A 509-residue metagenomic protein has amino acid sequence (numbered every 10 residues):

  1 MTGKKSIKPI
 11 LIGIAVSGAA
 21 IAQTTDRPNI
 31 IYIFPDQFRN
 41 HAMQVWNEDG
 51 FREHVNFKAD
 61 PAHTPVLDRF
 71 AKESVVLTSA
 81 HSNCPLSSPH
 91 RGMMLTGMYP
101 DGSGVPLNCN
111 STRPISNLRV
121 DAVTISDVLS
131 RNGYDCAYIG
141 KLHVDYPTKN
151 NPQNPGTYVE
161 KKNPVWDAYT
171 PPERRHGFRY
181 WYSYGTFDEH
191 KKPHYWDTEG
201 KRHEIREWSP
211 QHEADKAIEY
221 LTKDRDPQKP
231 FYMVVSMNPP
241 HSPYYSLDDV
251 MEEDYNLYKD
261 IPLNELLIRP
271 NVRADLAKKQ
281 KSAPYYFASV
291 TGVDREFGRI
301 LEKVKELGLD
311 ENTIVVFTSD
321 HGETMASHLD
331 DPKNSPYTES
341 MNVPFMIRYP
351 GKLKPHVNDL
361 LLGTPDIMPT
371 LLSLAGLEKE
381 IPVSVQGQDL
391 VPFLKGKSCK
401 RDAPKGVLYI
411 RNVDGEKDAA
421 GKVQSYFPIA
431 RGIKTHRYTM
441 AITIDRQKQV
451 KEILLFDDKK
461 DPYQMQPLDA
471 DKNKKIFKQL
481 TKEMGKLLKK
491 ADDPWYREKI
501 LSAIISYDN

Functional and structural regions predicted by a protein language model:
M1-P9: Positively charged n-region of N-terminal signal peptides that target proteins for export
T2, G18-T443, K451, Y463-K482 (+1 more regions): Formylglycine-dependent sulfatase
P9-G18: Bacterial N-terminal signal peptides
P344, M484-D493: A short, conserved beta-to-alpha structural element at the edge of catalytic cores that scaffolds binding
L455-F456: Short hydrophobic beta-strand that contains or immediately precedes a catalytic carboxylate
W495-Y496, I505: Replace the tail clause
